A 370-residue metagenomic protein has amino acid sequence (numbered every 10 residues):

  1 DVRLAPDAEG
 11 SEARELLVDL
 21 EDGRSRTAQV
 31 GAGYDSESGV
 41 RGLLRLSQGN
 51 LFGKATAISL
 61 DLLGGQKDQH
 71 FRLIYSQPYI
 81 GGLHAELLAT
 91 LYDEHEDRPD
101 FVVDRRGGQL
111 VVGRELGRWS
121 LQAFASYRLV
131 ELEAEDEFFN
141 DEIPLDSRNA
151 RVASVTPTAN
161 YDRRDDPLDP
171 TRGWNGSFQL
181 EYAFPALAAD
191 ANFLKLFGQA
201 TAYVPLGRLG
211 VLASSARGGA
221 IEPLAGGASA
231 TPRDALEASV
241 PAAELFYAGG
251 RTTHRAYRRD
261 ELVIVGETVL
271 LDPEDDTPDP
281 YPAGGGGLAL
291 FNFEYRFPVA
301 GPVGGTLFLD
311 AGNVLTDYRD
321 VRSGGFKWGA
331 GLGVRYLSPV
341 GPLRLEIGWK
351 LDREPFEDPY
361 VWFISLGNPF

Functional and structural regions predicted by a protein language model:
D1-Y34, R45, S59-Q77, L194-Q199 (+2 more regions): Periplasmic polypeptide-binding modules associated with outer-membrane biogenesis and secretion
E15-L16, T27-Q29, D35, E133-P302 (+4 more regions): C-terminal outer-membrane beta-barrel translocator/porin domains of Gram-negative envelope proteins and their
G23-S25, E37, L51-G53, I80-G82 (+6 more regions): Outer-membrane beta-barrel channels and translocator barrels
R26-S36, G42-L44, Q48-G65, L87-D97 (+4 more regions): Transmembrane beta-strand segments that form the barrel wall of outer-membrane beta-barrel proteins
S38-V40, K67-F71, V102-R106, R151-V155 (+5 more regions): Residues that define the transmembrane beta-barrel architecture of outer-membrane proteins
L44, L60, L73-Y75, G108-V112 (+7 more regions): Membrane-embedded beta-strands of outer-membrane beta-barrel proteins, especially the hydrophobic/small aromatic
L46, T156, V334-P339, L343 (+1 more regions): Outer-membrane beta-barrel "beta-signal"
F71-R151, P157: Transmembrane beta-barrel wall of Gram-negative outer-membrane proteins
